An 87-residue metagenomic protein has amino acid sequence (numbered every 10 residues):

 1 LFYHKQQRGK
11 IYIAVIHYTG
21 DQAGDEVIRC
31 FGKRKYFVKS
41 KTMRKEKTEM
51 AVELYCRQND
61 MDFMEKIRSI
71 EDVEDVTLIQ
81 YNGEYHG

Functional and structural regions predicted by a protein language model:
L1-M50: Canonical alpha-helical transmembrane segment with a positive-inside/aromatic-interface signature
F2-Y3, F63, L78: Low-complexity, compositionally biased segments
V15-H17, E53-Y55, T77-I79: Residues in well-ordered beta-strands of folded domains
G20-D21, Y55-M61: Helix N-cap motif at beta-to-alpha junctions
D25-K35, M61-V73: Short amphipathic alpha-helices in soluble, non-transmembrane regions that often serve as interface/regulatory elements
F37-M43, S69-Y85: Conserved short beta-strand edge segments in small beta-sheet-based binding/regulatory domains
M50-A51, H86-G87: Short, solvent-exposed polar/charged micro-motifs at secondary-structure junctions
